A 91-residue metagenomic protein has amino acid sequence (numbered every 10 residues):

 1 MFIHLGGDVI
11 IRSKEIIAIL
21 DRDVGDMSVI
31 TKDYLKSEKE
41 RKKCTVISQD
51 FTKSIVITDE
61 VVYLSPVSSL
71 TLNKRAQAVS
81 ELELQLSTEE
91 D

Functional and structural regions predicted by a protein language model:
M1-D91: Eukaryotic intrinsically disordered, low-complexity regulatory linkers and tails enriched in Ser/Thr/Pro
